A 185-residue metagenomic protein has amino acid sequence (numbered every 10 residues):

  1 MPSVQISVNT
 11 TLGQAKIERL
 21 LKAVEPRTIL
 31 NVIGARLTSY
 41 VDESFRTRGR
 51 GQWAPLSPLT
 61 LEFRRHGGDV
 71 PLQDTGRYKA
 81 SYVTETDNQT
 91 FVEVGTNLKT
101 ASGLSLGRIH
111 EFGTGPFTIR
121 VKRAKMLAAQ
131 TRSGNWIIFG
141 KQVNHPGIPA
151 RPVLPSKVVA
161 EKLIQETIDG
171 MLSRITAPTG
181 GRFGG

Functional and structural regions predicted by a protein language model:
M1-G185: Short, Lys/Arg-rich flexible segments
